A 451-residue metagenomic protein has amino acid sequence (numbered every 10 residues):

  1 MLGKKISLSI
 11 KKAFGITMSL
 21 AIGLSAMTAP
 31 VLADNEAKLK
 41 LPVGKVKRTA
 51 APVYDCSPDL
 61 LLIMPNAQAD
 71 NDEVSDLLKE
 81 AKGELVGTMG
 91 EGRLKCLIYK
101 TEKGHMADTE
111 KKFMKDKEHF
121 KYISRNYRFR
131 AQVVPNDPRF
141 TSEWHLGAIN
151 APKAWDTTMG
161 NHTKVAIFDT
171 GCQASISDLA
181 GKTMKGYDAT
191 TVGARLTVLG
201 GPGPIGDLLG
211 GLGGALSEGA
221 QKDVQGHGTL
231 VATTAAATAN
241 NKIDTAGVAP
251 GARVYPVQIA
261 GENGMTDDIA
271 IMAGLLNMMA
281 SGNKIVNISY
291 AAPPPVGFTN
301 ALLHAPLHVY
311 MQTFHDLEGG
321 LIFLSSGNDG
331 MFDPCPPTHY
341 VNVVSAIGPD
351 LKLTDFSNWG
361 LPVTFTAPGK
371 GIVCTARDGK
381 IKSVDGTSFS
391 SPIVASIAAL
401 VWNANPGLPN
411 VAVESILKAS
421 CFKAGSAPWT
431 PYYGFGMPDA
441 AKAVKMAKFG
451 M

Functional and structural regions predicted by a protein language model:
M1-S9: N-terminal secretory signal peptides that target proteins for export/translocation
G23-V31: C-terminal segment of classical bacterial N-terminal signal peptides
L32-N136: Primarily auto-inhibitory N-terminal propeptides
L62, I98, Y122-S124, K164-I167 (+8 more regions): Structural recognition of the beta-strand scaffold that forms the well-ordered cores of secreted hydrolase catalytic
N136-R253, A270-S281, A292-P294, F298-L302 (+3 more regions): Active-site core segment of subtilase-fold serine proteases
G160-N161, T238-K242, P256-Y340, D350-L353 (+5 more regions): Substrate-binding/access-modulating region of protease and related hydrolase catalytic domains
A194-L212, K222, A346-F389, G425: Catalytic-core environment of secreted peptidases
F389-P406: Short, small-residue alpha-helix embedded
